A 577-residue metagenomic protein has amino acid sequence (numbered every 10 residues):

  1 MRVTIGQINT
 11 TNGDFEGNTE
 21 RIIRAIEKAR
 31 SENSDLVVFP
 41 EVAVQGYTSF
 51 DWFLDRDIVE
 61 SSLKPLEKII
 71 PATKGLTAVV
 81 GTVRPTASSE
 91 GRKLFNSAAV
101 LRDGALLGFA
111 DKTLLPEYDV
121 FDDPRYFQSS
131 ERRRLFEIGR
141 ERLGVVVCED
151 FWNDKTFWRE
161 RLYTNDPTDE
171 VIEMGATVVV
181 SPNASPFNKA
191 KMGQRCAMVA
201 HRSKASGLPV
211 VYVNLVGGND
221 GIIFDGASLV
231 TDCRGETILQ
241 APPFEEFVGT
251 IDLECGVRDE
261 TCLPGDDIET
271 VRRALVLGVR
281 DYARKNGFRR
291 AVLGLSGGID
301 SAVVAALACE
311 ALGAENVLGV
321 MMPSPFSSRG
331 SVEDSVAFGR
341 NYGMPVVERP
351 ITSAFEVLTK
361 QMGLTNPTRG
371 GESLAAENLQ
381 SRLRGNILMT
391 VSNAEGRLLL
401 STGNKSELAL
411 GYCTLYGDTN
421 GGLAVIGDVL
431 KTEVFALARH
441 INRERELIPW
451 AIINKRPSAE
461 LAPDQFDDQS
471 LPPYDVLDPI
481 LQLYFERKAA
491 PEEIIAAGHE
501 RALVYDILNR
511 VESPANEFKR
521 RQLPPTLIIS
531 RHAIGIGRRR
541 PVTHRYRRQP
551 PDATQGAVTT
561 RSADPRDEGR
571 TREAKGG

Functional and structural regions predicted by a protein language model:
M1-G294, A305-A314, M321, N341 (+2 more regions): Enzyme catalytic cores with a strong preference for nitrogen-chemistry domains
G207, C233, D259-G297, S301-G577: ATP/NTP-dependent adenylation/nucleotidyl-transfer catalytic domains that generate, transfer, or process NMP-activated
